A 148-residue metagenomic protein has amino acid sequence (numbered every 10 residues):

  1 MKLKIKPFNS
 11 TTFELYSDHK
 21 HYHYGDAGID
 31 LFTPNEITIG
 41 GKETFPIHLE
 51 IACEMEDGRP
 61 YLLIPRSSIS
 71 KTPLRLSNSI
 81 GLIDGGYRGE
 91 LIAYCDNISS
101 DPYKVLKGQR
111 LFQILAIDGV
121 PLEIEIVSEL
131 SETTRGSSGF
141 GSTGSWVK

Functional and structural regions predicted by a protein language model:
M1-K148: DUTPase catalytic domain/fold
